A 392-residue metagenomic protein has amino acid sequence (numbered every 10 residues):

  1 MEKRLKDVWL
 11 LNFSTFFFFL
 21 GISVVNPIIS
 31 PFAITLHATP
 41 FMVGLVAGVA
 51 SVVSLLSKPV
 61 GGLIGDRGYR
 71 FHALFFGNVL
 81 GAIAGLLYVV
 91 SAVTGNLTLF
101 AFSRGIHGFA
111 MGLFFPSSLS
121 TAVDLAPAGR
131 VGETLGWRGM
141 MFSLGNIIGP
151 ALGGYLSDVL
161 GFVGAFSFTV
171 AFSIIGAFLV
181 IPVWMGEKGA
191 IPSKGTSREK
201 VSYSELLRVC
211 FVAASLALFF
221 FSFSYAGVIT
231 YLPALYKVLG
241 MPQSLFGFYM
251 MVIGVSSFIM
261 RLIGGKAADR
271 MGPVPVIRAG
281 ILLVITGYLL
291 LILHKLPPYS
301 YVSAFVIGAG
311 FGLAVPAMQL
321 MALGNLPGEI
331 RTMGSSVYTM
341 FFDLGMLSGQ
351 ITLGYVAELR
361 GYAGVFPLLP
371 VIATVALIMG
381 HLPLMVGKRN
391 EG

Functional and structural regions predicted by a protein language model:
M1-L5, M185-A214: Juxtamembrane intracellular "pre-TM" segments in multi-pass secondary transporters
L5-G48, A226-L235: Helix-loop boundary and gating motifs at the non-cytosolic
I22, I106-S118, I307-M318: Core transmembrane helices of Major Facilitator Superfamily
N26, F211-G247: Extracytoplasmic gate region of multi-pass secondary transporters
S51-L55, P59, N146-I147, G254-F258 (+2 more regions): Residue-level signature of mid-helix packing/kink "hotspots" within the transmembrane helices of 12-pass Major
K58-Y69, R261-G272: Helix-to-loop junctions at the C-terminal end of transmembrane segments in multipass secondary transporters
V79-T94, L283-K295: C-terminal ends and interior cores of transmembrane alpha-helices in multi-pass membrane transporters/permeases
S103-F142: Cytoplasmic helix-loop-helix junction between adjacent transmembrane helices in 12-TM secondary transporters
